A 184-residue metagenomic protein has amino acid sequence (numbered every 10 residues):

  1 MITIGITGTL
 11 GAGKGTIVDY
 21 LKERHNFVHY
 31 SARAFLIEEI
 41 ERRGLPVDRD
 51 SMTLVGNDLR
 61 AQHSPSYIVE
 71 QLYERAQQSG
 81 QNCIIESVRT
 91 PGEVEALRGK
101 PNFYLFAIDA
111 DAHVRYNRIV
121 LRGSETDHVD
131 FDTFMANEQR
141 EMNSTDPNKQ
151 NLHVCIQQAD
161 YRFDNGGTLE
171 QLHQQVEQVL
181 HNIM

Functional and structural regions predicted by a protein language model:
M1-I4: Extreme N-terminal starter segment of soluble prokaryotic enzymes
T9: P-loop (Walker A) phosphate-binding loop of NTP-binding proteins
A12: ATP-binding Walker
G15: Walker A/P-loop
V28-I84, V88-E95, T126-D127, D132-M135: ATP-dependent small-molecule kinase phosphotransfer cores that center on conserved nucleotide phosphate-binding segments
S66, R122-Q175, V179-N182: Small-molecule kinase domains that catalyze NTP-dependent phosphoryl transfer to phosphate-bearing small molecules
E86-S87, R98-V129: Conserved phosphate-donor/acceptor-positioning beta-strand/loop module used by diverse small-molecule
